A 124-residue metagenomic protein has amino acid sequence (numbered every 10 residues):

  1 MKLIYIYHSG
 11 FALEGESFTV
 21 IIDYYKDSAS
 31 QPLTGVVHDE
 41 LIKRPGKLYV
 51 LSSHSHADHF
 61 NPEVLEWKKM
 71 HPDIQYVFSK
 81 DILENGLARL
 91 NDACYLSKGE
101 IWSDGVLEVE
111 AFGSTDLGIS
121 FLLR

Functional and structural regions predicted by a protein language model:
M1, S28-Q31, H54-A57, I74 (+1 more regions): A short linear-motif detector with a strong N-terminal bias
M1-I21, K26-A29, S103-E110: Zn-dependent metallo-beta-lactamase
I4-Y5, V20-D23, V50, D73-K80 (+1 more regions): Short, hydrophobic beta-strand segments that form beta-sheet elements in well-ordered domains
Y7-S9, D27, H56-D58, D81-I82 (+1 more regions): Short beta->alpha connector loops
A12-L51, S55, P62-W67: Pre-active-site segment of Zn-dependent metallo-hydrolases
A57-K69, D81-A88: Acidic/His-rich segments in extracytoplasmic proteins that coordinate ligands and/or metal ions
D73-R124: Metallo-beta-lactamase
